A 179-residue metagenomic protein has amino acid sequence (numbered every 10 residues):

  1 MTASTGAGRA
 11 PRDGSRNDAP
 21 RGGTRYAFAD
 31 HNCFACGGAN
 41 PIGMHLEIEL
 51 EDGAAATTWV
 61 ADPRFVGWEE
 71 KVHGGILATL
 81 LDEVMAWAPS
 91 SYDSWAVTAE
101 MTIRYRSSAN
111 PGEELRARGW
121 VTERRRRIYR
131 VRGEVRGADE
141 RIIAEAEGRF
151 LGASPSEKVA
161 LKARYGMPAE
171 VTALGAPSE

Functional and structural regions predicted by a protein language model:
M1-T24, N110-P111, T122-E179: HotDog/MaoC-like acyl-thioester-processing domains
G6, E83-R116, V121: Hydrophobic beta-strand-centered segment that forms part of the acyl-chain substrate-binding groove
Y26-C33, E114-R116: Short Pro/Gly-enriched beta-strand edge/turn motifs at strand-loop
H31, A35-V72: Catalytic strand-loop segment that frames the active site of acyl-thioester-processing enzymes
M44, V97-A99, L115, Y129 (+1 more regions): Hydrophobic core residues within well-ordered beta-strands of beta-rich domains
E49-E51, W120-R124: Short beta-strand micro-motifs enriched in acidic
T58-V60, T102-R104, R118-W120, E134 (+1 more regions): Residue-level recognition of well-ordered beta-strand positions that form the cores of beta-sheet-rich folds across
I76-L80, V84: Short amphipathic alpha-helical face segments that pack within enzyme cores and frequently flank/anchor catalytic
